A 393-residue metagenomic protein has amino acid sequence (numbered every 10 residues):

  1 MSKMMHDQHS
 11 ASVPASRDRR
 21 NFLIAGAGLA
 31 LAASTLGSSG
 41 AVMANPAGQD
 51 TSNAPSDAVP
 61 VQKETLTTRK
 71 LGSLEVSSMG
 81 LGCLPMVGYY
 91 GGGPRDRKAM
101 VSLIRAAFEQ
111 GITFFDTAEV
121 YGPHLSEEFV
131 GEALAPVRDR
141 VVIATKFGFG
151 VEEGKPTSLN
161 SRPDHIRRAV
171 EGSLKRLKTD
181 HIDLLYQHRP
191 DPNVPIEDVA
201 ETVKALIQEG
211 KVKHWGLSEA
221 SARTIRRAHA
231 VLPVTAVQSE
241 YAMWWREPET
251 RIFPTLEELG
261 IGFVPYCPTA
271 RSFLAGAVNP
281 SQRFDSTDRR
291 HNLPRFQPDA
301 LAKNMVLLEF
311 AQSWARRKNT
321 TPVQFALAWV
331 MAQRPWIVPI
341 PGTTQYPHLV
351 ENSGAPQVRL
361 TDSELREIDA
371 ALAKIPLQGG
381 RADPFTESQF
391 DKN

Functional and structural regions predicted by a protein language model:
M1-R17: N-terminal secretory signal peptides
A15-N21, L31-S52: N-terminal twin-arginine translocation
F22-L23, N45-L66, E258, S286-S313 (+4 more regions): Terminal-tail/helix-coil boundary detector
L71, L81, F115, V130 (+11 more regions): Conserved, mostly hydrophobic/aromatic
G72-Y90, A144-T157: N-terminal small/glycine-rich loop or linker at the start of catalytic domains across soluble metabolic enzymes
T117-E132: Glycine-rich, proline-tolerant flexible connector loops at the mouths of alpha/beta enzymes
E152-E247, R251, I261-G262: Glycine/proline-rich, positively charged, aromatic-decorated active-site loop/lid region on the catalytic face
P248-R283: Aromatic-lined glycan-binding groove of carbohydrate-active enzymes
